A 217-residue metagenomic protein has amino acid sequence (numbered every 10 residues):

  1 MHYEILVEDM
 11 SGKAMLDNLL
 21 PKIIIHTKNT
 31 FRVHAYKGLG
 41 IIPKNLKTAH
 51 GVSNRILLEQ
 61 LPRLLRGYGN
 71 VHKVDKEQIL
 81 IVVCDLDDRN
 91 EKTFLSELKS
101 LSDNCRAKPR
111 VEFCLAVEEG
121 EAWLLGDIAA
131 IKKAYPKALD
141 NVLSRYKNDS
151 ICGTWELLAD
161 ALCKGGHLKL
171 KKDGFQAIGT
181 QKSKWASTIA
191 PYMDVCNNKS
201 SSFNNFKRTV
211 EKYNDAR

Functional and structural regions predicted by a protein language model:
H2, K13-R217: C-terminal accessory helical subdomains adjacent to catalytic cores in phosphodiester- and nucleotide-handling enzymes
I5: Conserved SAM-binding loop
E8-D9: Helix N-cap/beta->alpha junction signal
